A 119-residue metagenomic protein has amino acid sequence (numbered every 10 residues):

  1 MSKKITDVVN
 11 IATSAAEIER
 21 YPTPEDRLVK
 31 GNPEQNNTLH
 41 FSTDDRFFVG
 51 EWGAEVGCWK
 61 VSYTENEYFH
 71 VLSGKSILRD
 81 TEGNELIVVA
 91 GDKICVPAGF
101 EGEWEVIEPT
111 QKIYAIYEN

Functional and structural regions predicted by a protein language model:
M1-R46: A short, N-terminal "cap"/entry segment at the start of jelly-roll beta-barrel domains of the cupin/DSBH fold
L39, Y68, E103: Short, surface-exposed charged micro-motifs
D45-Y63, P97-A98: Conserved short histidine dyad/triad with adjacent acidic residue
E51, K60, E85-I87, E101-E103 (+1 more regions): Well-ordered beta-strand positions in beta-sheet-rich domains
V61, L78, K112-Y114: Short hydrophobic/aromatic-rich beta-strand segments that constitute the beta-sheet cores of beta-sandwich/beta-barrel
Y63-L78: Short, conserved beta-strand element in jelly-roll/cupin
E82-A98: Short acidic-glycine-tyrosine-enriched beta hairpin
A98-N119: Ligand-binding loop in jelly-roll beta-barrel domains
